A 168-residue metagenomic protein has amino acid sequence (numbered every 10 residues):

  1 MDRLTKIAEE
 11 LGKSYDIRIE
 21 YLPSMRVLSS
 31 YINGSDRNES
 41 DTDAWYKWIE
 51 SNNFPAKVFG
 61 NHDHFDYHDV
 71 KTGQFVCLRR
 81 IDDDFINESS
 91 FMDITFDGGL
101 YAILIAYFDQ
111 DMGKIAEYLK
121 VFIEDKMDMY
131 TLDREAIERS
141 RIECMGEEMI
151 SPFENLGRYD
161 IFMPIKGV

Functional and structural regions predicted by a protein language model:
M1-V168: A solvent-exposed interaction/effector surface
